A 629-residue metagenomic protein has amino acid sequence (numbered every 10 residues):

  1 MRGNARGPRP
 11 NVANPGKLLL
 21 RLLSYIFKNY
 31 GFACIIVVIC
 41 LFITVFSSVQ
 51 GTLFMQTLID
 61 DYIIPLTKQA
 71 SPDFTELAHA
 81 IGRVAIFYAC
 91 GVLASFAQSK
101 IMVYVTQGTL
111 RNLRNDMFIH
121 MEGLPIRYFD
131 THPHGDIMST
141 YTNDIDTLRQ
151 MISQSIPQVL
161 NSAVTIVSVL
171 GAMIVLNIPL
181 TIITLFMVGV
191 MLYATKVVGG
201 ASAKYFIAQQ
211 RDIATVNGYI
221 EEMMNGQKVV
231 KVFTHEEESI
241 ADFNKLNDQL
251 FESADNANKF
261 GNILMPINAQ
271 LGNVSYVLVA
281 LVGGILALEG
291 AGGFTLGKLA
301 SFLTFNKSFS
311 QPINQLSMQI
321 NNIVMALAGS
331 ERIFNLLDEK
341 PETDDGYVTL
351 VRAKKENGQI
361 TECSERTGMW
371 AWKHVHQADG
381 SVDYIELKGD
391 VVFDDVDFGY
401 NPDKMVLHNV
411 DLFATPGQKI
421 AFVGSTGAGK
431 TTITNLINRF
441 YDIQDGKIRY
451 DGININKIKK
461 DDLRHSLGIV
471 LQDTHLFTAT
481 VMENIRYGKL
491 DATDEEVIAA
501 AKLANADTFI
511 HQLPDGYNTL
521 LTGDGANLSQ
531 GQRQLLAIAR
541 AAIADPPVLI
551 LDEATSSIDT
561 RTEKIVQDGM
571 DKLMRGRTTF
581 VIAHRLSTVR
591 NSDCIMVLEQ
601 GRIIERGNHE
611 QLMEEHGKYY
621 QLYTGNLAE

Functional and structural regions predicted by a protein language model:
M1-S48, I63-V84, Q98-M102, T106 (+9 more regions): Membrane-integrated ABC transporters
P8-G16, S47-I63, F87-H134, M138-T142 (+9 more regions): Juxtamembrane helix-loop junctions of ABC transporter transmembrane domains
S24, F32-T57, A80, V84 (+6 more regions): Alpha-helical segments in transporter systems
N29, A33-F46, Q154-A208, V279-F294 (+1 more regions): Transmembrane helices of ABC transporter permease
P65, A172-F186, N256, F260-E331 (+2 more regions): Helix-loop-helix
A70, A353-E629: ABC-type nucleotide-binding domain
M117, M121, V230, I333 (+1 more regions): Helix-loop junctions and hydrophobic alpha-helical segments within the transmembrane domains of large membrane
I126-R127, I145-I152, I156, L160 (+5 more regions): An intracellular "coupling" helix at the cytosolic face of ABC transporter transmembrane type-1 domains
